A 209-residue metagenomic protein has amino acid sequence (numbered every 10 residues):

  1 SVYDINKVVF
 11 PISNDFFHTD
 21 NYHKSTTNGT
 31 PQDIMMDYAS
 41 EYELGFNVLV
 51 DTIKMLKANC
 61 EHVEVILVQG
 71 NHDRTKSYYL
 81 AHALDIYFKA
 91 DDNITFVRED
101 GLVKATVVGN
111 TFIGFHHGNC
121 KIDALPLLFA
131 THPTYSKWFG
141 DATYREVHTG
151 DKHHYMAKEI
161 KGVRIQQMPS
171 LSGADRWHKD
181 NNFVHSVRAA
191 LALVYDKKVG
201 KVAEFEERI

Functional and structural regions predicted by a protein language model:
S1-I94: Core catalytic region of metal-dependent phosphoesterases/phosphodiesterases, especially metallo-beta-lactamase-like
I5, D20, P31, V103-T106 (+1 more regions): Generic detector of bulky aromatic hydrophobic side chains
K57, L84-N93, D100-L102, G109-R208: Conserved beta-sheet core of the metallophosphoesterase superfamily
S77-Y78, A105-G109: Short, solvent-exposed polar/charged micro-motifs at secondary-structure junctions
